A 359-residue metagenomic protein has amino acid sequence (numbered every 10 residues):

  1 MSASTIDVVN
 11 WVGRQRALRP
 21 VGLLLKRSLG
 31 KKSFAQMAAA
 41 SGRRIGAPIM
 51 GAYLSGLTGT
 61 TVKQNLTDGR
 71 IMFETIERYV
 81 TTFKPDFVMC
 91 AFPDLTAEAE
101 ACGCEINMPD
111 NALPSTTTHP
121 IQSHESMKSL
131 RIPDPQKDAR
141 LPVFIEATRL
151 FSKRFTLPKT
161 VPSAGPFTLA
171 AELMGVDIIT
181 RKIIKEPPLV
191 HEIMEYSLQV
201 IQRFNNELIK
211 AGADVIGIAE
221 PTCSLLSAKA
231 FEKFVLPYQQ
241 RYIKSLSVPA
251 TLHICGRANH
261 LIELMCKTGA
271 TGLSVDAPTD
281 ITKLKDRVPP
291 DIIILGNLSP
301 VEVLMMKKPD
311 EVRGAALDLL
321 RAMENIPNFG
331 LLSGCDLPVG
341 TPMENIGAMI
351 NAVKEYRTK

Functional and structural regions predicted by a protein language model:
M1-L54, T61-V62, D86, N111 (+1 more regions): Active-site loop segments of alpha/beta catalytic cores
G51-K84, V88: Active-site-flanking structural segment that lines cofactor/substrate pockets
T67, F92, C255: Active-site nucleophile and cofactor-binding loops and adjacent substrate-binding regions of central metabolic enzymes
D68-R70, S123-S126, K308: Intrinsic-disorder/low-complexity, polar/charged segments
F73, L95-T96, S224, I281: Glycine-rich nucleotide phosphate-binding loop and flanking beta-alpha elements of Rossmann-like dinucleotide-binding
C90, T96-E100, T168-A171: Short catalytic/ligand-binding loop motif for oxyanion handling, primarily in non-cytosolic enzymes, centered on
A91-F92, S163: Glycine-rich, histidine-containing beta strand-loop boundary motifs that form or position
D94-D134, L157: A contiguous, low-structure linker/loop signature
